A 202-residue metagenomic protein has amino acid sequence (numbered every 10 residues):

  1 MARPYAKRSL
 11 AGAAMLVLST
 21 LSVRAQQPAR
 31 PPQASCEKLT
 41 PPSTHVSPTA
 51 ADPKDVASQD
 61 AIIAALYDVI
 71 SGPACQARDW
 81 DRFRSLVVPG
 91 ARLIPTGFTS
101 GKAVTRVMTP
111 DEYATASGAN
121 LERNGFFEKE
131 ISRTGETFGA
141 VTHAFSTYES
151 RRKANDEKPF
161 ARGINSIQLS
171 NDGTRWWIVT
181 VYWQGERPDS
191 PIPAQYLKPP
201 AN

Functional and structural regions predicted by a protein language model:
A2-A11: Bacterial N-terminal signal peptides that target proteins for export
A11-T20: Bacterial N-terminal signal peptides
L21-A25: Sec/Tat signal peptide C-region and signal peptidase I cleavage site
Q26-S85, L197-A201: Short, low-complexity N-terminal intrinsically disordered segments enriched in polar/charged residues
P28-A29, R92-L93, G97-D156: Surface-exposed, charged secondary-structure patches
P28-T40, R162-I192: Short beta-strand edge/turn micro-motifs at domain boundaries
L66, F83, A91, A144 (+1 more regions): Hydrophobic pocket/interface hotspot
C75-W80, R84-K102: Early exported N-terminus immediately downstream of N-terminal targeting peptides
